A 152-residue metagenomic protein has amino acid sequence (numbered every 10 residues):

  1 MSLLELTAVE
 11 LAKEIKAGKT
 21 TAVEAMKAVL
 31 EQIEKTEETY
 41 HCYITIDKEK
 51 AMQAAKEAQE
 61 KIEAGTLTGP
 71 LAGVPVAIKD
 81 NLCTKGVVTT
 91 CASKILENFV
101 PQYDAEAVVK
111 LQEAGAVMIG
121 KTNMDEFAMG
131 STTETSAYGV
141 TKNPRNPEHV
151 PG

Functional and structural regions predicted by a protein language model:
M1-Q53: An N-terminal boundary/leader segment
E10, A28, E57, E106 (+1 more regions): Alpha-helical scaffold segments in soluble metabolic enzymes
E34-T39, E60, C83-V88: Secretory-pathway/luminal and periplasmic proteins that interact with or process carbohydrate-rich
Y40-Y43, G65, G69, D125: Short, polar/charged, Gly/Pro-enriched helix-capping and turn/loop motifs at alpha-helix termini and inter-helix linkers
A51-K56, G115-A116: Long amphipathic alpha-helix in the N-terminal Rossmann-like dinucleotide-binding domain of NAD(P)-dependent
A58-V74: Immediate post-signal peptide segment of exported/extracytoplasmic ligand-binding proteins
A72-G152: Short glycine/serine-rich loop/turn segments
